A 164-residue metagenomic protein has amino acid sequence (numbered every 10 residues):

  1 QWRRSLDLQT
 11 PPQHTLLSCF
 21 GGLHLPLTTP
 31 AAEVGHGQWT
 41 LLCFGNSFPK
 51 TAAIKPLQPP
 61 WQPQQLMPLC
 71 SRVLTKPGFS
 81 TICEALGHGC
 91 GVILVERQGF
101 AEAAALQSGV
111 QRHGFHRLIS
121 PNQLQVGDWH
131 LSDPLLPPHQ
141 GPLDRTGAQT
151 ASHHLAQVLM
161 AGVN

Functional and structural regions predicted by a protein language model:
Q1-R72: Donor-nucleotide binding loops and adjacent catalytic segments primarily of GT-B fold Leloir glycosyltransferases
L16-C19, I93-V95, P142: Short catalytic-loop micro-motif centered on adjacent basic/acidic residues
L23-L25, F48-P49, S80-T81, G99-A101 (+1 more regions): Short Gly/Pro-enriched loop/turn and capping motifs at secondary-structure junctions
G35, L86, Q111-R112: Anion (oxyanion) recognition and catalysis
I54-K55, V73, Q98, L143: Residues that cap or flank secondary-structure elements
P56, G91-H130, P134-L135: Nucleotide-sugar donor-binding patch of glycosyltransferase catalytic domains
Q62-A105: A donor-sugar binding/catalytic signature common to diverse glycosyltransferases and related nucleotide-sugar
D128-N164: C-terminal amphipathic helix plus adjacent low-complexity, charged tail appended to glycosyltransferase catalytic
